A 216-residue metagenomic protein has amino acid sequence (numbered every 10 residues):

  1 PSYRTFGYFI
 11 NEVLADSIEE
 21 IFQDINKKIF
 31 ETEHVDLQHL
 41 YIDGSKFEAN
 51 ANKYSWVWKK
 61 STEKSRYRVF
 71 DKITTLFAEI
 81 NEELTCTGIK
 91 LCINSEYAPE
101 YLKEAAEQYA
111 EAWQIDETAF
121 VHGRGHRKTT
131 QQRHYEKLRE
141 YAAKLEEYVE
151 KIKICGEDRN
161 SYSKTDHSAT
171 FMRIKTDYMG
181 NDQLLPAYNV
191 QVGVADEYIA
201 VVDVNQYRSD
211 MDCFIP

Functional and structural regions predicted by a protein language model:
P1-P216: Polybasic low-complexity intrinsically disordered regions
